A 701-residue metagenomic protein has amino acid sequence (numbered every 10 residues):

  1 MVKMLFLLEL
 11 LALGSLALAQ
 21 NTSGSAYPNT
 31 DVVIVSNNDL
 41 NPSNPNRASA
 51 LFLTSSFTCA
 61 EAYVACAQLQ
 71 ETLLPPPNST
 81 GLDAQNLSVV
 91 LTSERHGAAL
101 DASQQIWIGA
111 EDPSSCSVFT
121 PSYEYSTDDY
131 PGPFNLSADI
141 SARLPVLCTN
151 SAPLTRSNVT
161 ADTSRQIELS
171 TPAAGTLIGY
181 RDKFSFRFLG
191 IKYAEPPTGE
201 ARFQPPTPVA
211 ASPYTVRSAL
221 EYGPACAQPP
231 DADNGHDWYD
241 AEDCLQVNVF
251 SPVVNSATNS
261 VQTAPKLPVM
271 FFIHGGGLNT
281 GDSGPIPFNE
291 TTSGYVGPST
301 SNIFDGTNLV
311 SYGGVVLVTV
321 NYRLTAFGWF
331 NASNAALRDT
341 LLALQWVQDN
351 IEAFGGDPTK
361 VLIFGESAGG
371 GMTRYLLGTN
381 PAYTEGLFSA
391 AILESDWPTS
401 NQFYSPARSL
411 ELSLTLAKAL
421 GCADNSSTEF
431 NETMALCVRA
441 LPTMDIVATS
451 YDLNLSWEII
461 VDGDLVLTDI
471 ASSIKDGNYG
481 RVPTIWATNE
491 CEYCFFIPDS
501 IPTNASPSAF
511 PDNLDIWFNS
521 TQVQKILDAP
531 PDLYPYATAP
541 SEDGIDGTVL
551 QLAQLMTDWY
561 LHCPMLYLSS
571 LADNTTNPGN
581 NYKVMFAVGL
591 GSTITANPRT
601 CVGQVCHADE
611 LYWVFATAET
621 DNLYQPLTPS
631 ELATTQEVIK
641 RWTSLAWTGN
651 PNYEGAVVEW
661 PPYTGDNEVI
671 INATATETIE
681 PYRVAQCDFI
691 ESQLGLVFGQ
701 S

Functional and structural regions predicted by a protein language model:
M1-T22, V146, W642: Fungal secretory targeting signals
Q20-N21, A26-P28, I34, H96-S141 (+5 more regions): Non-catalytic accessory segments of hydrolases
Q20-Q70: Extracellular disulfide-stabilized recognition modules
T54, A60-L100: Conserved hydrophobic ligand-interaction patch in extracellular adhesion modules
C244, A332-A353, E411-T415: Alpha/beta-hydrolase active-site loop
G294, M444-P629: Substrate-gating cap/lid region and adjacent catalytic-acid/histidine neighborhood within extracellular/lumenal
F354-S367: Alpha/beta-hydrolase fold nucleophile elbow
G370-A382: Short glycine-enriched nucleophile-adjacent loop and the immediately C-terminal alpha-helix near the catalytic center
